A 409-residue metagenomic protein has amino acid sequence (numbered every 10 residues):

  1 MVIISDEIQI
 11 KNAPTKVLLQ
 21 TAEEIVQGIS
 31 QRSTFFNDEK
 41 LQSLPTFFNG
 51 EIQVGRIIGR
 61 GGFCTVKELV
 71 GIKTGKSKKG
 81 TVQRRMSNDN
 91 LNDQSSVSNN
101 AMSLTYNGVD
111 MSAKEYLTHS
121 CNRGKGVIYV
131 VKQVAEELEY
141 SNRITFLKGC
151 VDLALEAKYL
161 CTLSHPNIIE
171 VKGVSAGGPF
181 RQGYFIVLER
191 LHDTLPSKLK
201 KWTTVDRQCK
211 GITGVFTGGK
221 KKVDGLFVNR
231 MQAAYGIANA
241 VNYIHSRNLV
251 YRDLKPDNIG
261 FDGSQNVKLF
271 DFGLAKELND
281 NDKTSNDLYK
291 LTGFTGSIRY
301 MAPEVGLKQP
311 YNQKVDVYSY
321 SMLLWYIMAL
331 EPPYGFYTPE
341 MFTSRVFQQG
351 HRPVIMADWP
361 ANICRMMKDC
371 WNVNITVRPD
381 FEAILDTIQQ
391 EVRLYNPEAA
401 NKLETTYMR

Functional and structural regions predicted by a protein language model:
T65-Y140: Glycine-rich ATP phosphate-binding loop
F180-T194: Conserved short submotifs of the Hanks-type protein kinase catalytic core that shape the nucleotide-binding pocket
A233-A234: Activation segment signature within eukaryotic-like protein kinase domains
H245-F261: Catalytic-loop of the protein kinase fold
L288-E304: Conserved activation segment of eukaryotic-like protein kinases, specifically the C-terminal portion of the activation
D316: Conserved catalytic-loop aspartate of Hanks-type protein kinases
